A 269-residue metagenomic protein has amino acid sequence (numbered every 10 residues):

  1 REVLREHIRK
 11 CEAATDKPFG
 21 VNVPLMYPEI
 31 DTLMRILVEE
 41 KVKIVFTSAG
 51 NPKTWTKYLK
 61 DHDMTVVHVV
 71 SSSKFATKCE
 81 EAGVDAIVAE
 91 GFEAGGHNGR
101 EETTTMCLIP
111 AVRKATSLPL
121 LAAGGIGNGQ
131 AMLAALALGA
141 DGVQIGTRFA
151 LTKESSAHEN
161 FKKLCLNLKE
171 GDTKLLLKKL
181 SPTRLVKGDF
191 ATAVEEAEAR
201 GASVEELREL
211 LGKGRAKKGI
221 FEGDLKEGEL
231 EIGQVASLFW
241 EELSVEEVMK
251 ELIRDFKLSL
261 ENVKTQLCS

Functional and structural regions predicted by a protein language model:
R1-A115, P119: Active-site entrance/lid segments in N-terminal catalytic domains of soluble metabolic enzymes
V23, Y27, A49, G124-G125 (+2 more regions): Short loop or secondary-structure boundary microenvironments that flank and position key functional residues
G99-L121, G127-S269: Conserved active-site-proximal phosphate/metal-binding subdomains
